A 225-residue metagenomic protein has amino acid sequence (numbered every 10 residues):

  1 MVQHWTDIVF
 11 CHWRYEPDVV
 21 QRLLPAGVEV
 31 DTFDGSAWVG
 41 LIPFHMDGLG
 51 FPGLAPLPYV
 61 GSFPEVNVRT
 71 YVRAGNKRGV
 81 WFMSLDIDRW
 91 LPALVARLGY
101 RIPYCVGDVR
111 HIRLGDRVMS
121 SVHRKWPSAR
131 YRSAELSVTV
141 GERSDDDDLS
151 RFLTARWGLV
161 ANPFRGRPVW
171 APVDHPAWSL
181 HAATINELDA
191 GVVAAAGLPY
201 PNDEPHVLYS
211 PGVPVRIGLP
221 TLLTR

Functional and structural regions predicted by a protein language model:
M1, E16-V66: Glycine/small-residue-rich interface belts in oligomeric ring/scaffold proteins and their assembly partners
V2-D7: Terminal, regulation- and interaction-focused segments at domain boundaries
I8, N67-R225: Internal, well-folded beta-alpha domain core
